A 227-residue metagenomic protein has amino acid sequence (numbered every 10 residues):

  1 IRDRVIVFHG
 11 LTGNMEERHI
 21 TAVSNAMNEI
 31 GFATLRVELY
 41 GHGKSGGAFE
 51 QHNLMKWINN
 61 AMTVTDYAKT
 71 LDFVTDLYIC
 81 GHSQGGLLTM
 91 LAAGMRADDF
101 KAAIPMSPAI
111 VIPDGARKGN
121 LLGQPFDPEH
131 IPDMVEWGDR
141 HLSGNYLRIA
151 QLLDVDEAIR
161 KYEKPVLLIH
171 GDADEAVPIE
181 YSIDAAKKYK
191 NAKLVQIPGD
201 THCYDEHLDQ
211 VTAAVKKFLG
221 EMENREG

Functional and structural regions predicted by a protein language model:
T12-S24: The serine-hydrolase catalytic nucleophile loop
M15, G43-D72: Catalytic nucleophile-loop/oxyanion-hole region of alpha/beta-hydrolase and closely related hydrolase-like folds
S24-G46: Conserved alpha/beta-hydrolase
D72-S83: Alpha/beta-hydrolase fold nucleophile elbow
D98-L142: Hydrolase active-site cap/lid region
Y162-E163, L168-H170, D174: Short beta-strand/loop motif that positions the catalytic acidic residue of the alpha/beta-hydrolase fold
E175-Y181: Conserved alpha/beta-hydrolase "acid-adjacent" motif
D200-V211: Catalytic histidine-centered segment of alpha/beta-hydrolase-like enzymes
